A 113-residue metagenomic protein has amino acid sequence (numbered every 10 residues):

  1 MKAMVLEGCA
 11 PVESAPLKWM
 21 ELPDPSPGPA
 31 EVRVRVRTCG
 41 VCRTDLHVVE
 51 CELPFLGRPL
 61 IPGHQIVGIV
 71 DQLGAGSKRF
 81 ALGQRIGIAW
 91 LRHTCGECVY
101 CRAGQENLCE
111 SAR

Functional and structural regions predicted by a protein language model:
M1-M4: Short structural boundary motif marking the start of a folded domain
A10-P16, R43-T44: Short N-terminal binding/cap micro-motifs at the start of the first secondary-structure element
S14-W19, C51-E52: Short gly/ser/thr-rich secondary-structure transition/capping motifs
K18, C42, I69: Conserved Rossmann-like nucleotide-binding pocket used by diverse enzymes that bind dinucleotide cofactors
W19-E21, L46: Well-ordered beta-strand positions in beta-sheet-rich domains
P23-C39, E52-V99, N107: Glycine-rich beta-strand-centered segment in the early N-terminal region that forms part of a ligand/cofactor-binding
L46, E50, R102-R113: Iron-sulfur (Fe-S) cluster-binding segments and ferredoxin-like electron-carrier domains, especially [2Fe-2S]
